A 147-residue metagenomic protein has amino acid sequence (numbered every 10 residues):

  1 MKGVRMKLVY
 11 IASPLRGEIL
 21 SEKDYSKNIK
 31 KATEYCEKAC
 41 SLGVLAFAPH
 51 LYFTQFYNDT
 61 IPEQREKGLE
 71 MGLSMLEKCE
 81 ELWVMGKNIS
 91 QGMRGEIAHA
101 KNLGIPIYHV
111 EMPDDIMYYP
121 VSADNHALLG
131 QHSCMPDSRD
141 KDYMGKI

Functional and structural regions predicted by a protein language model:
M1-I147: Conserved catalytic or regulatory cores that recognize and/or transform ribose-phosphate-containing ligands
